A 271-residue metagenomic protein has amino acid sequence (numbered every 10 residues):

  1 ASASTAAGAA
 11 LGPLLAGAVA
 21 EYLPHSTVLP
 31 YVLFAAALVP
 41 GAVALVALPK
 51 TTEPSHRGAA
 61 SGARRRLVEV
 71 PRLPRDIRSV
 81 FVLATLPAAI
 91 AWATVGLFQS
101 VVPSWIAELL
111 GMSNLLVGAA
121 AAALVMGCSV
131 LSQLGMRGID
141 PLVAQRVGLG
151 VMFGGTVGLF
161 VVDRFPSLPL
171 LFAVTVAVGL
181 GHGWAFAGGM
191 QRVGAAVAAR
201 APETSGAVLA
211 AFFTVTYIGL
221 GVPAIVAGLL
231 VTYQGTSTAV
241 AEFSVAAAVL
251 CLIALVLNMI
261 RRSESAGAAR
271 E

Functional and structural regions predicted by a protein language model:
A3-P49: Helix-loop-helix hairpin linking two adjacent transmembrane segments in secondary transporters
E21-A35, S113, L229-V249: A membrane-interface helix-boundary motif in multi-pass transporters
G41-L48, S244-E271: Multi-pass alpha-helical transporter architecture, strongest for 12-TM Major Facilitator/SLC carriers used
K50-A84: Juxtamembrane intracellular "pre-TM" segments in multi-pass secondary transporters
I77-V95, F172, V176-A177: Pair of pore-lining "gating" transmembrane helices in MFS-fold secondary transporters
V117-P141, V151-G155: Transmembrane alpha-helices of Major Facilitator/SLC transporters
A144-A187: C-terminal transmembrane helical hairpin of 12-TM major facilitator-type secondary transporters
M190-T236, S244: A late C-terminal transmembrane helix in Major Facilitator Superfamily
